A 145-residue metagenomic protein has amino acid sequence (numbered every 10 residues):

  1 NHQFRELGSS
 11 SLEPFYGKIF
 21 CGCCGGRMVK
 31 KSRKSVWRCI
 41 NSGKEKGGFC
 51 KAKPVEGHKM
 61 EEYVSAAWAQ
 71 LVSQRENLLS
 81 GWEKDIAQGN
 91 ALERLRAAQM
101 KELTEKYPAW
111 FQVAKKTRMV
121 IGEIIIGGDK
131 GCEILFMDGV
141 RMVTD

Functional and structural regions predicted by a protein language model:
N1-D145: Amphipathic alpha-helical coiled-coil/heptad-repeat segments
